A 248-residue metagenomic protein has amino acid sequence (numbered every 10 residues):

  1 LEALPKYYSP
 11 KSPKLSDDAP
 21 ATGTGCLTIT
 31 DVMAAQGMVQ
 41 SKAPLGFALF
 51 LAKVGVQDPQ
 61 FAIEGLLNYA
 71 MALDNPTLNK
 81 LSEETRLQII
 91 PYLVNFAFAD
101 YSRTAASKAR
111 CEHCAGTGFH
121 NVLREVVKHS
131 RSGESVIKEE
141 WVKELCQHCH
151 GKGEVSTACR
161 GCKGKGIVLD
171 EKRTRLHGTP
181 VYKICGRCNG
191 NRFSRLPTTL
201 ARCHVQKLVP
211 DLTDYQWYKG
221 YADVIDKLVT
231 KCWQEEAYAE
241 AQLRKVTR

Functional and structural regions predicted by a protein language model:
L1-K128: N-terminal alpha-helical interaction blocks
S107-R110, V142-L145, V155-A158, V181-I184: Short metal-coordination and nucleic-acid-contact micro-motifs, chiefly zinc-binding Cys/His arrays
A115-G118, H150-G153, K163-G166, N189-R192: Cys/His-coordinated zinc-binding microdomains
H120-L123, V155-S156, V168-L169, S194-P197: Short, non-ligating residues that shape and space the ligands of small metal-coordination modules and catalytic
K128-V136, E140-H148: Eukaryote-skewed repeat-based solenoidal scaffolds used as protein-protein interaction platforms, primarily
G133-E139, K172-P180: Short linker/helix segments within small regulatory modules
R160-K163, K172-T174: Short helix-loop boundary/capping segments
I184-C185, S194-R248: Alpha-helical oligomerization segments
